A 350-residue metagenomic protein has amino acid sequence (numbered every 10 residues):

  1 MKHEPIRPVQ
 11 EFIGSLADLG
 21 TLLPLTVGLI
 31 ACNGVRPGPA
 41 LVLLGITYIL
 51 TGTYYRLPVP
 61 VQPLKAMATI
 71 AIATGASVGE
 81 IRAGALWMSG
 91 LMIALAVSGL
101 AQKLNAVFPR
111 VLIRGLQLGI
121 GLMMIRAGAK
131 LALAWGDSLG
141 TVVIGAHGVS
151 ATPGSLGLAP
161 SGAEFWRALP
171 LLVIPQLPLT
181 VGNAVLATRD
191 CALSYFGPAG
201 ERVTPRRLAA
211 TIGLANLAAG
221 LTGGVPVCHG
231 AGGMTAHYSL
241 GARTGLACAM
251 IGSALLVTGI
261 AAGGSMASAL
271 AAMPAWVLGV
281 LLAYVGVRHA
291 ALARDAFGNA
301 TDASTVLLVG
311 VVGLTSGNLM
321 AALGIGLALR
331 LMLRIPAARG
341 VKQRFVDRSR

Functional and structural regions predicted by a protein language model:
M1-F12, G148-A159, L193, G200 (+2 more regions): Intrinsically disordered, low-complexity non-transmembrane regions of multi-pass membrane transporters
K2-I13, G28-L50, P175-G245: Membrane-embedded helical hairpins/re-entrant loop segments and their flanking transmembrane helices within multi-pass
I13-A76: Transmembrane helix-boundary motif of multi-pass solute transporters/channels
G20-T26, P60-A68, V185-A187, G224-G233 (+2 more regions): Transmembrane helix boundary and interhelical junction motifs in multipass membrane proteins
T21-V27, L44-Y48, K65-I70, T141-H147 (+4 more regions): Hydrophobic, membrane-inserted alpha-helices
V35-V42, R56-A68, N105-I113, P226-G233 (+3 more regions): Short, non-helical or kinked segments that cap or interrupt transmembrane helices
G75-S150, M250-R350: Membrane-embedded alpha-helical modules
D137-A184: Long hydrophobic alpha-helical segments that form multi-pass transmembrane helix bundles in integral membrane proteins
